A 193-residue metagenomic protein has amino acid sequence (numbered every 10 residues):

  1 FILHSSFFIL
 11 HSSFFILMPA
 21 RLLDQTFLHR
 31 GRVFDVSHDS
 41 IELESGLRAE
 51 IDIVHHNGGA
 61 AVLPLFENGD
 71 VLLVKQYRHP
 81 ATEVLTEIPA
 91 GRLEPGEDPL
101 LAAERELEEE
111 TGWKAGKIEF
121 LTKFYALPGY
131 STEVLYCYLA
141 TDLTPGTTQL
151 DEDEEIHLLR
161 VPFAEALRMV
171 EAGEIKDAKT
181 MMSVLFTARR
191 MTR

Functional and structural regions predicted by a protein language model:
F1-L17: Short, basic, low-complexity termini and linkers enriched in Ser/Thr/Gly/Pro that act as targeting/leader peptides
L17-G31: Extreme N-terminal tail/first-helix region
L28-A61, E67: Acidic, metal-coordinating catalytic segment for phosphate/diphosphate chemistry, firing primarily on the Nudix
A49, G58-A61, F66, R92-A178: Unchanged
G59-E83, E87: A glycine-rich, hydrophobic loop/mini-helix early in the fold
D70, T144-G146, R193: Short helix-loop capping/hinge motifs at secondary-structure junctions, enriched in acidic/polar residues
T187-R193: Short helix-capping/linker segments at secondary-structure and domain boundaries
